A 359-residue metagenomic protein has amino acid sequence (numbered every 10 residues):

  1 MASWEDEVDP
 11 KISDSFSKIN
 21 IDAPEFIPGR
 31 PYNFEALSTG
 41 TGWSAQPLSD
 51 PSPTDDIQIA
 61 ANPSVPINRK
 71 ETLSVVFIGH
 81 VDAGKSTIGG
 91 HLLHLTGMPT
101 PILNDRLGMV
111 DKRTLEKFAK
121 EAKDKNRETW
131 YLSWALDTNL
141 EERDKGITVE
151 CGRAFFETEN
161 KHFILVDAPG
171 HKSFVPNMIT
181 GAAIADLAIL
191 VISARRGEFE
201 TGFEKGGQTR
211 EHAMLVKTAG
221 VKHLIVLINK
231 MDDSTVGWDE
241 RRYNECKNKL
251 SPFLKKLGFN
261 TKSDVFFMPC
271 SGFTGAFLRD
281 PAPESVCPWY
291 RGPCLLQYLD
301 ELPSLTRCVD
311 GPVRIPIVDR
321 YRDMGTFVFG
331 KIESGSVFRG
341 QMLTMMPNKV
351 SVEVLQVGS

Functional and structural regions predicted by a protein language model:
W4-T87, K112, K145, T158-K161 (+1 more regions): C-terminal effector/interaction modules appended to NTPase cores
S38, W43-A61, V65, R69-G79 (+10 more regions): Helix-rich terminal scaffold detector
P53, V65-P176, A188-E198: P-loop NTPase switch module centered on the Walker A-proximal segment
V65-R69, I78-H80, L140-T148, A154-E157 (+7 more regions): Replace "in large, NTP-powered and nucleic-acid-processing enzymes" with "in large, NTP-powered factors and other
K85, P101, K112-R113, E198-T201 (+2 more regions): Switch/connector loops and helix/strand junctions flanking conserved nucleotide-binding motifs in nucleotide-processing
L95-P99, R106-V110, E121-K125, E142 (+12 more regions): Conserved, well-folded catalytic cores of nucleic-acid-processing and energy-transducing macromolecular machines
K161-I164, A168-S173, A183-N244: Conserved Switch II/interswitch segment of TRAFAC-class P-loop GTPases
N244-S359: Conserved catalytic-core segments of large NTP-driven translation/proteostasis enzymes
